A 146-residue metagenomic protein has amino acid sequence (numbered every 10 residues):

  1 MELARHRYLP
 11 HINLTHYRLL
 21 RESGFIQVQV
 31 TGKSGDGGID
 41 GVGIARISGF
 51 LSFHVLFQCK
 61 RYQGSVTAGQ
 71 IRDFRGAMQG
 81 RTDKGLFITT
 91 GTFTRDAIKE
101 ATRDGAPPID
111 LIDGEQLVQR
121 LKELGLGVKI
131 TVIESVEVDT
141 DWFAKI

Functional and structural regions predicted by a protein language model:
M1-I146: Mixed-charge (Asp/Glu-Lys/Arg
